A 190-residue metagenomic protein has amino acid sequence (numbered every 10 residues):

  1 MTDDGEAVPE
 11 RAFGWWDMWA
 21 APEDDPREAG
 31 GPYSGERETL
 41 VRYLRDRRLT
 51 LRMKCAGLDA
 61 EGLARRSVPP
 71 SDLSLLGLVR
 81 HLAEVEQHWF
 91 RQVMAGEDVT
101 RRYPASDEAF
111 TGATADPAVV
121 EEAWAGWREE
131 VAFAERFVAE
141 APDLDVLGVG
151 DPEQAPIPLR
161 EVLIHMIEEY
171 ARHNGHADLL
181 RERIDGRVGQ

Functional and structural regions predicted by a protein language model:
T2-E23, R27-A29, R37-E108, V149-Q190: Short, contiguous alpha-helical
R27-L40, G112-A118, E122: Short, charged, low-complexity loops and linkers
A109-V146, R160-M166: Acidic/histidine-rich alpha-helical segments that form the ligand environment of transition-metal centers
